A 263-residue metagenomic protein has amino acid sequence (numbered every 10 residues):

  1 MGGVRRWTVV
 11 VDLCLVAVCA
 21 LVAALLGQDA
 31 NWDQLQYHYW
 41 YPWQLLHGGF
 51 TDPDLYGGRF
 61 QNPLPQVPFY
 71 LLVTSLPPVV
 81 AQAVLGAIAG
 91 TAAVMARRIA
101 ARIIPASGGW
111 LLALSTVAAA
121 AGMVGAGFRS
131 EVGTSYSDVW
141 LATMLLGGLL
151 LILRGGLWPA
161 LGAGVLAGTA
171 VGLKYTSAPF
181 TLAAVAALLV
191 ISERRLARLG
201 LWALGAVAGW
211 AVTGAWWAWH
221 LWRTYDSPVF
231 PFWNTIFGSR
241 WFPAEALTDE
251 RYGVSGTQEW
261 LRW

Functional and structural regions predicted by a protein language model:
G2, F180-W210: Perimembrane helix-loop-helix junctions
R5-L35, M123-A126, G205-R223: Transmembrane signal-anchor helices characteristic of membrane glycosylation enzymes that use polyprenol
G27-Y41, F50-F69, L76-V79, T224-F230: Extracytoplasmic catalytic/substrate-binding loops of multi-pass membrane glycan-assembly enzymes
P68, G200-W263: Membrane-lumen/periplasm interface segments of specific transmembrane helices in polyprenyl phosphate-linked
L71, V80-S107, G147: Transmembrane-helix motifs of polytopic, lipid-linked glycan transferases
V84-I88, S107, A113-G147, I152 (+1 more regions): Multi-pass, polyprenyl lipid-linked donor-dependent membrane glycosyltransferases
L151-T169, L196-L204: Short hydrophobic alpha-helices at membrane interfaces in multi-pass membrane enzymes
P159-Y175, T181-A186, G209-V212, D226: Membrane-interface alpha helices of multi-pass inner-membrane proteins
